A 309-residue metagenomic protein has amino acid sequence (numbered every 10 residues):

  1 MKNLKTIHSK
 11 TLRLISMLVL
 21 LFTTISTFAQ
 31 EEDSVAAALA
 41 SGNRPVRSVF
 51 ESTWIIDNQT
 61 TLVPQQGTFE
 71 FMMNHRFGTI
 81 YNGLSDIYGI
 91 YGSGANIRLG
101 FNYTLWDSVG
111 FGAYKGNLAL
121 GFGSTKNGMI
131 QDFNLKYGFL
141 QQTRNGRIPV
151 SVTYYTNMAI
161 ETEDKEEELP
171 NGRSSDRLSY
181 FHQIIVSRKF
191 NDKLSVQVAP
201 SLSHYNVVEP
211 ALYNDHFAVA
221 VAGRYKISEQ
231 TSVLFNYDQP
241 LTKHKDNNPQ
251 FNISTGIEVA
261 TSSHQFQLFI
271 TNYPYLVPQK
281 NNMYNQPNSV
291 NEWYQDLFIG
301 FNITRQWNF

Functional and structural regions predicted by a protein language model:
K2-I15: Bacterial N-terminal signal peptides that target proteins for export
S16-L21: Hydrophobic helical h-region of N-terminal Sec-dependent signal peptides in bacterial secretory/periplasmic proteins
T24-S26: N-terminal signal peptide c-region/cleavage motif recognized by signal peptidases
Q30-E163, E167, L178-H182, F190-V198 (+3 more regions): Transmembrane beta-barrel domains of Gram-negative outer membranes and organellar outer membranes
L169-S174, V207-P210: Flexible, glycine/proline-enriched loop segments at strand-loop-helix junctions that form or flank small-ligand binding
K193-L194, V198-D238: A mid-sequence, solvent-exposed acidic-amphipathic segment
S228-L234, K245, S263-Q267: Substrate-binding/catalytic groove segments of enzymes that remodel or degrade extracellular structural polymers
